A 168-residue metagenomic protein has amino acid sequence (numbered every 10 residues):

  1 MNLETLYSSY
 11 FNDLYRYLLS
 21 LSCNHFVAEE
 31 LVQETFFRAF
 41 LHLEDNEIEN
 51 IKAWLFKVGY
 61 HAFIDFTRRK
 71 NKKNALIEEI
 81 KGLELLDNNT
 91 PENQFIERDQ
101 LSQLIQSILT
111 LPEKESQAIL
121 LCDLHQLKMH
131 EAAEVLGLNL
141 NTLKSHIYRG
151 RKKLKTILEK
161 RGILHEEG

Functional and structural regions predicted by a protein language model:
M1-R16, S20, F26: A short, charge-rich alpha-helical start-of-domain segment used by transcription regulators
M1-T5, N74-A75, E134-V135, K152-G168: C-terminal edge and immediately downstream basic/flexible tail or linker adjoining helix-turn-helix-like DNA-binding
Y10, H146-R149, K153: Residues within the DNA-recognition helix of helix-turn-helix
L14, L18, L55, G59-T67: Hydrophobic-face residues of short alpha-helical interaction/recognition segments
E30-F37, E49-H61: Structural recognition of an alpha-helix C-terminal capping motif at a helix-to-coil junction
Y60-E78, E97: Arg/Lys-rich amphipathic alpha helix in sigma70-family domain 2
A75, L83-L109: Acidic, proline/glycine-rich intrinsically disordered inter-domain spacer in sigma factors
L109-Q117, H125-T142, T156: Helix-turn-helix DNA-binding module
